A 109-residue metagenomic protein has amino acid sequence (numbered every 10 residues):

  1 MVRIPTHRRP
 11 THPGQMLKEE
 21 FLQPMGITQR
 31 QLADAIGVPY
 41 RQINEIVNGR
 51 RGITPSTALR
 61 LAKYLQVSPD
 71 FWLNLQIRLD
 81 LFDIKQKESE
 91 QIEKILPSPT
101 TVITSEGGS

Functional and structural regions predicted by a protein language model:
M1-V2, Q91: General nucleic-acid-binding
V2-I27: A short, Lys/Arg-rich alpha-helix, primarily the initiator
L22, A33, A62: The alpha-helix within a helix-turn-helix
I27-E45: Short alpha-helical DNA-recognition segment
G37, N48, I77: Residue-level detection of the helix-turn-helix DNA-binding "recognition helix"
R50-K63: Short, basic-rich loop-to-helix N-cap that marks the start of a DNA-contacting helix
F71-S109: Short, charged recognition helix plus adjacent turn of helix-turn-helix-like nucleic-acid-binding domains
